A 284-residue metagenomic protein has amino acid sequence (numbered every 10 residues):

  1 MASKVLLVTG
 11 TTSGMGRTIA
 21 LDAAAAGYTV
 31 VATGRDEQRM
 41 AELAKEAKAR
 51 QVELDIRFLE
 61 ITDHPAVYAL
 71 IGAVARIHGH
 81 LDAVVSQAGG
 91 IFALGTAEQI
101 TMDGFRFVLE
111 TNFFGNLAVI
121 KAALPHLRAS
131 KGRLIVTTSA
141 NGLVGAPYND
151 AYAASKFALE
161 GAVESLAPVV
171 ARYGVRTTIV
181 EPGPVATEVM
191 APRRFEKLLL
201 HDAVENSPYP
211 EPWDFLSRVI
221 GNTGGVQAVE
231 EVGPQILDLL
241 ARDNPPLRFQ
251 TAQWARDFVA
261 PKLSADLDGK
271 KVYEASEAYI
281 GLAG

Functional and structural regions predicted by a protein language model:
T12-G14: Conserved glycine-rich cofactor-binding loop
A26-E42: Conserved glycine-rich Rossmann-like NAD(P)H-binding loop of the short-chain dehydrogenase/reductase
F58-A69, M102: The beta1-alpha1 cofactor-binding region of Rossmann-like NAD(H)/NADP(H)-dependent oxidoreductases
G95-A97, G104-R106: Substrate-binding pocket helix/loop in short-chain dehydrogenase/reductase
I120, S155: Active-site helix of classical SDR
S139: Residue(s) in the substrate-gating loop at a strand-loop-helix junction that position the organic substrate next
Y173-I220: C-terminal beta-strand-loop-alpha-helix "lid" module of Rossmann-like NAD(P)-dependent dehydrogenases
